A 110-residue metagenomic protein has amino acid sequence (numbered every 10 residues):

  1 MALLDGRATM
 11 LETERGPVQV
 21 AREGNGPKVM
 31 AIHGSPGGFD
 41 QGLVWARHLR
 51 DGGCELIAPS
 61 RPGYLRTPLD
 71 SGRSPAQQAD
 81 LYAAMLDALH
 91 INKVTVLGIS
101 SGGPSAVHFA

Functional and structural regions predicted by a protein language model:
M1-V18, R22: N-terminal cap/lid segment of alpha/beta-hydrolase-fold proteins
E14, G24-G26, H90: Short loop/turn positions at the edges of beta-strands in beta-sheet-rich folds
Q19-R66: Conserved HGGG/HGGXW glycine-rich cap/lid loop of the alpha/beta-hydrolase fold
V44, H108-F109: Active-site signature of alpha/beta-hydrolase-fold catalytic machinery across serine- and Asp/Cys-nucleophile hydrolases
P62-A76: Glycine-rich "HGGG/HGxG" loop immediately N-terminal to the catalytic nucleophile of the alpha/beta-hydrolase
S74-A79, G102-G103: Conserved donor sugar-nucleotide recognition element shared by glycan-biosynthetic enzymes
Q77-T95: Conserved acidic catalytic loop of the alpha/beta-hydrolase fold
G98-G102, A106: Gly/Ala-rich beta-loop-alpha elbow adjacent to hydrolase catalytic centers
